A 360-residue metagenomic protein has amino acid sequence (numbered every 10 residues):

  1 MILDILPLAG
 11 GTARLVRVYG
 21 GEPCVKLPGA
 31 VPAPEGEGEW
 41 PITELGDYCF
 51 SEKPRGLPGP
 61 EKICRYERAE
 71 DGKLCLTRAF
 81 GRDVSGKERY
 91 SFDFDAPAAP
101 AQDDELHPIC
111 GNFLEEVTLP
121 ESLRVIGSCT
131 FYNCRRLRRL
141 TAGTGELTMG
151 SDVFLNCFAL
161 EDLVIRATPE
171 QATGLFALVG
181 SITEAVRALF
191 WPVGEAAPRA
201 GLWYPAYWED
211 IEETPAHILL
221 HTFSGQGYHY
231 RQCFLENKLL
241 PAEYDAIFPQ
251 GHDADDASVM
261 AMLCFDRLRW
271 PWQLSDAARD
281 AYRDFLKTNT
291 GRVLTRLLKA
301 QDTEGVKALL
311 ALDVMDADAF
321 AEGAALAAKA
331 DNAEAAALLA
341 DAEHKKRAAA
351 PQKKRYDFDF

Functional and structural regions predicted by a protein language model:
I2-T12, Y19-T43, R55-V125, R135-T148 (+6 more regions): Structural signature of tandem-repeat unit edges
L45-K53: A short, well-ordered alpha-helical element
K53, D266, P271, A300 (+4 more regions): Residue-level signature of the C-terminal ends
F265-Y282, E304-L309: Repeat-mediated protein-protein interaction surfaces in helical alpha-solenoids
S275-N289, V314-A321, E334, H344-D359: Ankyrin repeat arrays, specifically the small/polar loop and inter-repeat linker segments at the C-terminal end of each
R296-D302, L326-N332: Ankyrin repeat A-helix N-terminal signature
D302-L310, N332-D341: Ankyrin repeat structural motif
